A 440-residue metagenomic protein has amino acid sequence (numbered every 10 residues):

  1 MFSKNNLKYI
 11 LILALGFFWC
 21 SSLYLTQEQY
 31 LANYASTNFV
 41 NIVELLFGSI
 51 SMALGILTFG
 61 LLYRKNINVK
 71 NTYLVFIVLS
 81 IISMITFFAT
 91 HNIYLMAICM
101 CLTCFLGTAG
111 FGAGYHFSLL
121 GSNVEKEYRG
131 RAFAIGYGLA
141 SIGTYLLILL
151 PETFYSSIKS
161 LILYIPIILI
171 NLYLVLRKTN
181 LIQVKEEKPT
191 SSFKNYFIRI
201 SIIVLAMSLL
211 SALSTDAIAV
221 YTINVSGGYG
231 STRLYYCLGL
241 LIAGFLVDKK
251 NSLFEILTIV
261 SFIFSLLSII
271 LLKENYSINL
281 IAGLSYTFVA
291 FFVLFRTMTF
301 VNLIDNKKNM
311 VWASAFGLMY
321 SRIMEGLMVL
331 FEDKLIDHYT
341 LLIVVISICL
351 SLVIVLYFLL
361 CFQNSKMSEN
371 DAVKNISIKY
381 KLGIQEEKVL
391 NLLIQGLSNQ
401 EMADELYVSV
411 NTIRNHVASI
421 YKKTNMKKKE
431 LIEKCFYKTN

Functional and structural regions predicted by a protein language model:
F2-M52, R199, I203-N224: Helix-loop boundary and gating motifs at the non-cytosolic
I50-G60, A140, T144, G227-N251 (+1 more regions): Transmembrane alpha-helices of Major Facilitator/SLC transporters
Y94-F111, S277-V293: Hydrophobic core of transmembrane alpha-helices in multi-pass small-molecule transporters, especially MFS/SLC-type
G107-S122, F291-N306: Intracellular juxtamembrane helix-capping segments at the cytosolic ends of symmetry-related transmembrane helices
G110, E125-P151, N309-V329: Glycine-rich segments within core transmembrane alpha-helices of 12-TM secondary carriers
S157-R177, Y339-C361: Symmetry-related core transmembrane helices of the 12-TM Major Facilitator Superfamily/SLC fold
N375-I376, Y421-N440: Basic, Lys/Arg-enriched C-terminal extension of HTH/homeodomain DNA-binding domains
S398-E430: Recognition helix of helix-turn-helix DNA-binding domains
